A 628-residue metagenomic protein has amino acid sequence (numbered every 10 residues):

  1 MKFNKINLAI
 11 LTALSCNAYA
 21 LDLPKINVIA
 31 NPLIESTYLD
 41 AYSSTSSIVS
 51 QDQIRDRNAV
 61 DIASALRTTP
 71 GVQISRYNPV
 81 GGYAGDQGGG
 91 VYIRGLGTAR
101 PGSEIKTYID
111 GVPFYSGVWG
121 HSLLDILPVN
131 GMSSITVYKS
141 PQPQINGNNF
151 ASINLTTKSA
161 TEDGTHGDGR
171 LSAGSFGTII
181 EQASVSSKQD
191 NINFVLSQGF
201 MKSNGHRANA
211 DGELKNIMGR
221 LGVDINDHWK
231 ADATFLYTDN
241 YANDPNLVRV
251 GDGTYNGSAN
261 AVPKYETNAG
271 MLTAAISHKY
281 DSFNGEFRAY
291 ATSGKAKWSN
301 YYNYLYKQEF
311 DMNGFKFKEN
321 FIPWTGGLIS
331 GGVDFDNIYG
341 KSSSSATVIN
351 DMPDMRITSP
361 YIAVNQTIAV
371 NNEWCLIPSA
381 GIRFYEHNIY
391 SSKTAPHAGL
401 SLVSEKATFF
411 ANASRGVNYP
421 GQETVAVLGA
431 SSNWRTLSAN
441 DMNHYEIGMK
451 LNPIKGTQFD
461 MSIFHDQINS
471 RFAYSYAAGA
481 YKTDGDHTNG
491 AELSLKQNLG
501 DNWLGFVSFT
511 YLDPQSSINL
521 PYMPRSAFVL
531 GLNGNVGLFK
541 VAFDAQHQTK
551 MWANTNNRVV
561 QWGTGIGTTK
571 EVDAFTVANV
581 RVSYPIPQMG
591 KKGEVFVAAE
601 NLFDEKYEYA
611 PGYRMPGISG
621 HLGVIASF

Functional and structural regions predicted by a protein language model:
N7-A9, N209, D224-I225, A411 (+3 more regions): Conserved C-terminal beta-signal and adjacent last beta-strands/turns of outer-membrane beta-barrel proteins
A63, R67-V112: Extracytoplasmic beta-strand/coil segments of soluble accessory domains associated with Gram-negative outer-membrane
I105, V112-K139, T436: Short acidic/polar hinge/loop motifs at secondary-structure boundaries that mediate gating or recognition
D125-D168: A beta-strand signature from Gram-negative outer-membrane beta-barrel systems, especially the internal plug domain
A173-K202, R207-N243, A261-N284, P323-I329: Transmembrane beta-barrel wall of Gram-negative outer-membrane proteins
I192, H278-N300, V403-N412, S438-D501 (+4 more regions): Membrane-embedded beta-barrel scaffold of Gram-negative outer-membrane proteins
Y241-N243, L247-T254, D351, N388-E446 (+6 more regions): Surface-exposed extracellular loop regions of Gram-negative outer-membrane beta-barrel proteins, predominantly
T325, I329, Q366-P378, I463-Q467 (+3 more regions): Gram-negative outer-membrane beta-barrel transporters
